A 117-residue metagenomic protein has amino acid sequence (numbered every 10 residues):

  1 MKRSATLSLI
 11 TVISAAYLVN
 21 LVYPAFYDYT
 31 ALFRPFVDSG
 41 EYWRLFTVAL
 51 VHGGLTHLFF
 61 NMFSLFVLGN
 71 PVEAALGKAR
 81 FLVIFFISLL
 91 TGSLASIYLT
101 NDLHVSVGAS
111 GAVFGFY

Functional and structural regions predicted by a protein language model:
K2-A109: N-terminal TM1-TM2 helical hairpin plus the immediately adjacent luminal interfacial "cap"
F114-Y117: Alpha-helical transmembrane segments and their membrane-interface exit regions
